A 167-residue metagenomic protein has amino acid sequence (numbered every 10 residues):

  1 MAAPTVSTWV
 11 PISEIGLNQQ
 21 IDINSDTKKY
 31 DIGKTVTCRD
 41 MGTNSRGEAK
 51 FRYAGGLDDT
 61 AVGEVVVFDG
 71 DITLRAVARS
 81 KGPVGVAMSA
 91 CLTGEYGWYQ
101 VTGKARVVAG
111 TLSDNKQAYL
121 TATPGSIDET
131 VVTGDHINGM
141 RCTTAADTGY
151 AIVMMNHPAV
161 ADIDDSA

Functional and structural regions predicted by a protein language model:
A2-A167: Glycine-anchored, exposed beta-strand/edge motif detector
